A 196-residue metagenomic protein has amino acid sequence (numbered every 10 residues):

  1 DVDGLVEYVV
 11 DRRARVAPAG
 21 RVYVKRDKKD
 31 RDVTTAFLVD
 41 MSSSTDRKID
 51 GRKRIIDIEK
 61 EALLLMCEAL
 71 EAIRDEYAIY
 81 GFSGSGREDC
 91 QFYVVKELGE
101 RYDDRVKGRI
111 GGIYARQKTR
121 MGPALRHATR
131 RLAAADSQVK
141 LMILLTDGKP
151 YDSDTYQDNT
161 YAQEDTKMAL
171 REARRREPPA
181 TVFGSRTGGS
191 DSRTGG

Functional and structural regions predicted by a protein language model:
D1-A36, M41-K48, E76, D104-V106: Negatively charged sequence features
V24-K29, L132-A135, E172: Replace "in large, NTP-powered and nucleic-acid-processing enzymes" with "in large, NTP-powered factors and other
T34, V139-I143: Structural motif
S42-K53, K107-Y114, T155: Glycine- and acidic
T45-Y77, A128, Q163: …and closely analogous acidic/polar surface helices at protein-protein or active-site interfaces in A-domain-like
R87-C90, V94-K140, P150, G184: Von Willebrand factor
T129, G148-R193: VWA/integrin I-like adhesion module and closely mimicked acidic/polar interface patches used
